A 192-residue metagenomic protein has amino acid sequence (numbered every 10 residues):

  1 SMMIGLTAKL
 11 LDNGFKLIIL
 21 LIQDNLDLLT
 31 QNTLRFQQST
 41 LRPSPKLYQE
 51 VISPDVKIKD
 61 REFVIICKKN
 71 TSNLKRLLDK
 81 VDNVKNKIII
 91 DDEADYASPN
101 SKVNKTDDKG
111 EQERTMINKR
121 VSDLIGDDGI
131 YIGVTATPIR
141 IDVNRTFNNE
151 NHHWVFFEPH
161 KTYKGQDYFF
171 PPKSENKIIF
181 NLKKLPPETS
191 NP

Functional and structural regions predicted by a protein language model:
M2, L11-T40: Conserved Walker A/P-loop ATP-binding site and its immediately adjacent core in helicase/helicase-like ATPase domains
M3, Q31, R76-L78, N100-V103 (+1 more regions): Short, solvent-exposed loop/turn and secondary-structure capping segments
L11-K16, S39-K46, V81-V84, S122-G129: Secondary-structure transition/capping motifs at alpha-helix termini and the adjoining loop/turn into the next element
L20, V64-C67, G129-A136: Structural recognition of the conserved hydrophobic beta-strand(s) that form the central parallel beta-sheet of P-loop
I22, P43-V56, K87-S98, F157-H160: A generic structural motif
N25-L28, K69-K75, A94-S98, P138-R140: Short acidic, S/G/P-rich loop/turn micro-motifs used as interaction or catalytic elements
Q37-R76: Inter-Walker segment of RecA-like/P-loop motor cores
K85-I88, D95, S101-P192: Conserved P-loop NTPase catalytic core
